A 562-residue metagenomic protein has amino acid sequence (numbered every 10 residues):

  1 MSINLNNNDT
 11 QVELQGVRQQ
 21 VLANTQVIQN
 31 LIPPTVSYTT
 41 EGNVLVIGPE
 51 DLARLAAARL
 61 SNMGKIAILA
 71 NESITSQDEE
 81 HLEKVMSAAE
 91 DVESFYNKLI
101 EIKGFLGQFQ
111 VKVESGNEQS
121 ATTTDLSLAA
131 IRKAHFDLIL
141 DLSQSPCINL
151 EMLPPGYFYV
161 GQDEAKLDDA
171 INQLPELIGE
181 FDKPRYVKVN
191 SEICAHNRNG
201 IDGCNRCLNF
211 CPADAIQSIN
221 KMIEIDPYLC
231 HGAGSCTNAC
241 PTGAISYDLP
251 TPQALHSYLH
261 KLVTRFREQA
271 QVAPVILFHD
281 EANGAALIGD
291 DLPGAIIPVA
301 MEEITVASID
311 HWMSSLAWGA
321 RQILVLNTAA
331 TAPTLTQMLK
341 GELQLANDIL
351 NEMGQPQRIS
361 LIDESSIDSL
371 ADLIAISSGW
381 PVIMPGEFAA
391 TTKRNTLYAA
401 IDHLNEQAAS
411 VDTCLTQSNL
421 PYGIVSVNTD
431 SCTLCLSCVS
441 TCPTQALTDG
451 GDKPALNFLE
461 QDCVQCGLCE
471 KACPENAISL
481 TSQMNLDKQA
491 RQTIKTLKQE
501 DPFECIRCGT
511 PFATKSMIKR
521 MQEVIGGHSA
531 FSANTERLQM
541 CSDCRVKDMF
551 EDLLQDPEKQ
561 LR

Functional and structural regions predicted by a protein language model:
M1-A23, Q217, K221-Y258: Helix-enriched interaction subdomains in cytosolic or periplasmic regions, typified by TIR/SEFIR signaling/NADase cores
S2-N209, D214, A273-A285, T336 (+4 more regions): Ferredoxin-type iron-sulfur electron-transfer modules and their immediate structural context
I66-A70, A300, Q322-N327: Short hydrophobic alpha-helical runs that function as membrane-insertion/retention elements
N220-E224, D452-N457, T496-Q499, K519-L538: Short linker/helix segments within small regulatory modules
P227-G234, E460-C466, F531-D548: Cysteine-rich micro-motifs
R267, Q271-T305: Mobile, glycine- and charge-enriched loop segments and immediately flanking short secondary-structure elements within
G294, A320-R321, T328, M338-D363: Long C-terminal interaction/binding lobes of large macromolecular proteins
R321, N327, P511-A513, E523-F531 (+3 more regions): Long, compositionally biased charged/polar accessory segments in the mid-to-C-terminal portions of proteins
